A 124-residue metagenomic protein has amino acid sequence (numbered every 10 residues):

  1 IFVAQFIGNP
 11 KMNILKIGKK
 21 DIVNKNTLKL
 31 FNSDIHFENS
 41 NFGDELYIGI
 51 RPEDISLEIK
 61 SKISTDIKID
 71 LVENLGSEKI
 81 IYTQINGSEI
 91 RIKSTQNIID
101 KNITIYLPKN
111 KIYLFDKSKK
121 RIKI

Functional and structural regions predicted by a protein language model:
I1-M12: Conserved beta-strand-loop-alpha-helix hinge in the C-terminal portion of ABC ATPase nucleotide-binding domains
P10-K16, K20-I124: Non-catalytic connector elements of ABC transporters
